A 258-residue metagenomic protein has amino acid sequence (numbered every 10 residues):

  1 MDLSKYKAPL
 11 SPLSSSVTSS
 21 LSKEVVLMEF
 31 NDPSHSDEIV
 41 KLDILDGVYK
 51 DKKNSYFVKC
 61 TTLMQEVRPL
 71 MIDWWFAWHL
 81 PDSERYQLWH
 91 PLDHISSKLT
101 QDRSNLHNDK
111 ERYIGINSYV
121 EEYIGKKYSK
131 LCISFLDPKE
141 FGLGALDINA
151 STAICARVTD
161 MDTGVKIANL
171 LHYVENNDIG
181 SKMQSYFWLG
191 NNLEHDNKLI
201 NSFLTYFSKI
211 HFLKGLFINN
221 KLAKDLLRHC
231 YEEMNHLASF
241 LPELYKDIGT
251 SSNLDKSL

Functional and structural regions predicted by a protein language model:
M1-K52, Y173-L258: Terminal "cap-and-tail" regions of soluble proteins that handle hydrophobic small molecules
K5-A8, P12-K110: Hydrophobic ligand-binding cavity/cleft-lining segments
E24-D32, Y56-V58, D137-G144, A150-A156 (+1 more regions): A generic short-segment signal for beta-strand/edge and adjacent turn/coil regions
F57-K59, V165-L171: Short, surface-exposed coil-to-beta transition loops
E66, L143-N149, Y173-K182: A short, structured loop/turn motif at beta-sheet edges
H94-V165: Glycine-rich portal/gate segments that line the openings of hydrophobic small-molecule binding cavities
I133-L136, N169-N176: Broad, structure-driven detector of short, well-ordered beta-strand segments within folded domains
A150-D162, L170, K182-G190: Beta-strand-rich recognition/accessory modules
